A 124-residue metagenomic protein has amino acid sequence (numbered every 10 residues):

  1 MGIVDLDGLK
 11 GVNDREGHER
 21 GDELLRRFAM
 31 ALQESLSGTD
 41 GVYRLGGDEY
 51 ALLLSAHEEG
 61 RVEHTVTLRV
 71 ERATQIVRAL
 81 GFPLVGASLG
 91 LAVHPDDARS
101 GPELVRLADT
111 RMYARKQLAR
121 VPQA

Functional and structural regions predicted by a protein language model:
G2: Sensory beta-strand/linker motifs that couple input domains to effectors
D7-S37, Y43-G47, A51-L52, G60 (+4 more regions): Conserved long alpha-helical elements within nucleotide-processing catalytic cores of c-di-GMP signaling and class III
E34-T39, R69-F82: Short catalytic/binding micro-motifs of nucleotide second-messenger systems
V42, I76-A79, S88-A124: Cyclic nucleotide signaling catalytic output domains
G46, P83-V85: Residue-level preference for beta-strand/loop junctions
L52, V85-A87: HATPase_c (GHKL) ATP-binding subdomain of two-component histidine kinases
L53-S55, A92: Short hydrophobic/aromatic beta-strand micro-patches that form the beta-sheet surface supporting nucleotide- or nucleic
A56-H57, D96: Hydrophobic/aromatic docking surface of two-component receiver
